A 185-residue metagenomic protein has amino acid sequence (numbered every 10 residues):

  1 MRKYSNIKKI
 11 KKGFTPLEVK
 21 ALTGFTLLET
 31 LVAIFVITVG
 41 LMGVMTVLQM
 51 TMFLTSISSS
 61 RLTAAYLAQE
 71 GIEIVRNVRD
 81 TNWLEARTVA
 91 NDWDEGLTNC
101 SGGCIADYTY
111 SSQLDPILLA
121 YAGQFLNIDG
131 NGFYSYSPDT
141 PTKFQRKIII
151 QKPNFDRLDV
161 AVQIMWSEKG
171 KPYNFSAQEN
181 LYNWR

Functional and structural regions predicted by a protein language model:
M1-F25: N-terminal leader/signal peptides at the extreme start of proteins
K8, A21, L41, L48-T51 (+2 more regions): Ubiquitous "structural anchor" signal
F14, L22-F25, E29, L97 (+1 more regions): Intrinsically disordered/low-complexity terminal segments and short unstructured peptides
E18, L27, I34-I37, S58 (+3 more regions): N-terminal hydrophobic or amphipathic segments with adjacent small-residue motifs that include Sec signal peptides
V19, T30, T46-Q49, Y108 (+2 more regions): Residues at secondary-structure transition points
F25-Q69: Aliphatic-rich helix starts adjacent to a transmembrane/signal segment
Y66-R185: Low-complexity, Gly/Pro-rich coil/beta segments used as flexible assembly/activation regions
